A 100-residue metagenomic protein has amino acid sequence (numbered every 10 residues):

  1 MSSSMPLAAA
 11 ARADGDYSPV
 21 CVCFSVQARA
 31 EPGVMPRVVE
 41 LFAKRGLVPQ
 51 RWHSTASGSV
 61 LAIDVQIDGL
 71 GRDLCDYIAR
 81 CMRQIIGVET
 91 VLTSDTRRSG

Functional and structural regions predicted by a protein language model:
M1-K44, Q50-V60, D73-G100: Regulatory modules associated with amino-acid/nitrogen control
S59-D68: A generic structural motif
